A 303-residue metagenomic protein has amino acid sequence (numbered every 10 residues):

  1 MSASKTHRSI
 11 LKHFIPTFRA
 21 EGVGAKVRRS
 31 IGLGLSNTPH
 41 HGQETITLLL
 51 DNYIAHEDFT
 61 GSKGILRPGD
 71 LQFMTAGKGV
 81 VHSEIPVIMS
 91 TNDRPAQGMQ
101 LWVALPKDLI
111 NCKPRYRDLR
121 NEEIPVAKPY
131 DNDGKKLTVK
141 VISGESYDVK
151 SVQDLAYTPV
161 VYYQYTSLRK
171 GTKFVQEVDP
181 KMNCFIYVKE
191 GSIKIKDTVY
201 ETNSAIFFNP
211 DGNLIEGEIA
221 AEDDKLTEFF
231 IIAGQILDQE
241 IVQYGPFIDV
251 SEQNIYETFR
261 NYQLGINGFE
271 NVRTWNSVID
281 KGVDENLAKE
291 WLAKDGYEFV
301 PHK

Functional and structural regions predicted by a protein language model:
M1-K303: Jelly-roll (double-stranded beta-helix
